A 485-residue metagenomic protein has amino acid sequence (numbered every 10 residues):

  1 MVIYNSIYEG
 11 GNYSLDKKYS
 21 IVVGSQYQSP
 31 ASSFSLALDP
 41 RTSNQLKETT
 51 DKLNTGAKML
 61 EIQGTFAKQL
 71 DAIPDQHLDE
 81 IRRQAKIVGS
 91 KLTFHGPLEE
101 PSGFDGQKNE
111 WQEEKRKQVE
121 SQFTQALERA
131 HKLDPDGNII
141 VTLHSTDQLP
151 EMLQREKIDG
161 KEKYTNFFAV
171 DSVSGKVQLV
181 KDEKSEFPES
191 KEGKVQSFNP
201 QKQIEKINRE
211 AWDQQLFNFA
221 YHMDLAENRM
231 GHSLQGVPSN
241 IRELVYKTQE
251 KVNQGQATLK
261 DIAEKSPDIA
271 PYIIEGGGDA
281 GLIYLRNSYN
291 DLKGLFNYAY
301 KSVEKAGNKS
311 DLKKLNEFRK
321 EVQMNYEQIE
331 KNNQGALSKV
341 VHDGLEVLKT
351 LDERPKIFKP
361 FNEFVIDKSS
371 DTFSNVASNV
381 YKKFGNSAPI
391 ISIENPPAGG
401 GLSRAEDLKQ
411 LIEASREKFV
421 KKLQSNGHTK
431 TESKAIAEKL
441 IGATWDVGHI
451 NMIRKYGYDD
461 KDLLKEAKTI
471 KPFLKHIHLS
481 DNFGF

Functional and structural regions predicted by a protein language model:
M1-E48: N-terminal alpha-helical "arm" segments
V2-V22, I87, D105-G442: Active-site acidic/histidine proton-transfer and metal-coordination neighborhood in alpha/beta enzyme cores
Y27, S32, L38-K68, I470-H476: Catalytic domains of carbohydrate-active enzymes, especially glycoside hydrolases
A37-R41, T65-A67, P97-E99, H144-Q148 (+3 more regions): Active-site beta-loop-alpha junctions enriched in small/polar residues
P40-T42, L70-P74, E110, F358-F373 (+3 more regions): Gly/Pro-rich active-site loop or hairpin
K47-A57, D71-G96, H131-D136, S378-N386 (+2 more regions): Acidic (Asp/Glu)-rich catalytic clusters
L60, H95, V119, D446 (+1 more regions): Conserved, mostly hydrophobic/aromatic
K68-D71, E100-F104, P150-E151: Short active-site-adjacent helix-start/loop capping segments
